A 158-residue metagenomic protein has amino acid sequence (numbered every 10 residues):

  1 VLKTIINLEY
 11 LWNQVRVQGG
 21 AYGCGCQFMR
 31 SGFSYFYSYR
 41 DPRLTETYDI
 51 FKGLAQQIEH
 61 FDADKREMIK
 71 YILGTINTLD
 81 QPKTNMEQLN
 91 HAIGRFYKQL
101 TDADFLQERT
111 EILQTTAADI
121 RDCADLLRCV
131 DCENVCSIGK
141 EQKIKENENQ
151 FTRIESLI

Functional and structural regions predicted by a protein language model:
V1-V17, I154-I158: His/Glu-based metal-binding/catalytic segments typifying zinc-dependent metallopeptidases
I6, A55, A124-L127, E155: Hydrophobic, Leu/Ile/Phe/Ala-enriched alpha-helical segments that form helix-helix packing faces
Y10-T115, D131-K140: M16 family metallopeptidases and their MPP-like homologs
I112-L126: A short, acidic, amphipathic alpha-helical segment used as a generic capping/interface helix at domain edges
C129-I158: Proteolytic maturation boundary segments
